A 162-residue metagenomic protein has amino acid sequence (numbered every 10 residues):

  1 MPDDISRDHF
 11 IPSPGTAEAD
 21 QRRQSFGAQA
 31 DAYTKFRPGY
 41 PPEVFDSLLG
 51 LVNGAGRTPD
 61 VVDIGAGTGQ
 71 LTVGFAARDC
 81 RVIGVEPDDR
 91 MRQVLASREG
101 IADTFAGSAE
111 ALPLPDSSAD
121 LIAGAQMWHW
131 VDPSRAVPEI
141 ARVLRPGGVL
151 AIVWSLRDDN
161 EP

Functional and structural regions predicted by a protein language model:
P2-G56: Conserved class I S-adenosyl-L-methionine
D60, G148-V149: Short glycine-centered segments of the SAM/dcSAM-binding site in methyltransferase folds
D60-V62, T68-A111: Class I SAM-dependent methyltransferase SAM/SAH-binding core
E110-I122: A short acidic, Gly/Pro-enriched loop at the edge of an enzyme's catalytic core that lines a small-molecule cofactor
D120-S134: A short SAM/SAH-binding and catalytic strip from SAM-dependent methyltransferases
R135-P146: A short glycine-rich, Lys/Arg-flanked "PGG" loop and its adjoining helix->strand segment in the class I
V149-P162: Conserved class I S-adenosyl-L-methionine
